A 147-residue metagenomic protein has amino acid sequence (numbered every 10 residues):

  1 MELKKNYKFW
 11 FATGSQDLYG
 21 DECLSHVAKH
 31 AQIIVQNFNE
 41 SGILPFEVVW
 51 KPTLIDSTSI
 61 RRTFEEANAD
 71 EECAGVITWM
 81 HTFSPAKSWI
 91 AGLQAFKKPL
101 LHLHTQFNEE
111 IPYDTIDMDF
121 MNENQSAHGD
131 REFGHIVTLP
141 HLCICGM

Functional and structural regions predicted by a protein language model:
M1-M147: Metallocofactor- and cofactor-centric catalytic cores in central/energy metabolism, strongly enriched
